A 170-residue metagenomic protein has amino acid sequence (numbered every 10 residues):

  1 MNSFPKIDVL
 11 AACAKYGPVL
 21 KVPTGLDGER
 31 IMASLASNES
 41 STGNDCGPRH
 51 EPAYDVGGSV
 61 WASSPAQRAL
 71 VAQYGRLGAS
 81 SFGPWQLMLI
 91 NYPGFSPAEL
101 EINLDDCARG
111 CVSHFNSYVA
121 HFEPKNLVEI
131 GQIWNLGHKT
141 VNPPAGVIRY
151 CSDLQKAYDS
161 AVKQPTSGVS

Functional and structural regions predicted by a protein language model:
N2-V169: Catalytic glycan-binding domains that act on GlcNAc-containing polysaccharides
